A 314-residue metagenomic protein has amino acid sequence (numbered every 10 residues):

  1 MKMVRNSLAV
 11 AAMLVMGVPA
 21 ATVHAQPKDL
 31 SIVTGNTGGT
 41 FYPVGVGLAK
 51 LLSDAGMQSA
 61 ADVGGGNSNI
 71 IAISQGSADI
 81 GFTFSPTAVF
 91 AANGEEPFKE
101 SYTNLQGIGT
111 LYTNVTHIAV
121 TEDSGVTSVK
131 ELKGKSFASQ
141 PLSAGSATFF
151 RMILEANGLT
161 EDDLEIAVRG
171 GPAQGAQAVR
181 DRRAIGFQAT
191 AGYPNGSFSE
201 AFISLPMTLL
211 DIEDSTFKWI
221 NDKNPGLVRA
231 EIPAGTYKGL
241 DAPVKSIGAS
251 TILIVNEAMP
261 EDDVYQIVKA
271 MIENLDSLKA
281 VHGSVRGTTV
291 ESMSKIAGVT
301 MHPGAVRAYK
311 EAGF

Functional and structural regions predicted by a protein language model:
M1-V10: Bacterial N-terminal signal peptides that target proteins for export
A11-M13, V23: Cleavable N-terminal signal peptides
V18-A25: Sec/Tat signal peptide C-region and signal peptidase I cleavage site
P27-A55, A60, N114-D181, D276 (+3 more regions): Bilobed "Venus flytrap"/periplasmic-binding protein-like clamshell domains and structurally analogous long
V44-K50, D62-S101, I118, V126 (+3 more regions): Pocket-flanking alpha-helical
S85-T87, G94-E96, S124, T160-I254 (+1 more regions): Pocket-lining segment of extracytoplasmic ligand-binding domains
S136-M152, L227-A297: Ligand-binding clefts/hinges and TM-proximal coupling segments of bilobed small-molecule sensing domains
Q174-G175, D181-R182, A191-L209, T216 (+2 more regions): An extracytoplasmic/periplasmic, membrane-proximal ligand-sensing/linker region
